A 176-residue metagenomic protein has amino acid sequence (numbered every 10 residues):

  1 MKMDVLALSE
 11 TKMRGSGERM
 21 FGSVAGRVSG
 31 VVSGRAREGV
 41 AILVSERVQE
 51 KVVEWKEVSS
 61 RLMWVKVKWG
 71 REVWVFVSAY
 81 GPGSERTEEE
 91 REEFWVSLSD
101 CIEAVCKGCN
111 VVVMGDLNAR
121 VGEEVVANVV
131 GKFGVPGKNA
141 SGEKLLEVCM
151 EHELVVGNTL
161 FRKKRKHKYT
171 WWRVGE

Functional and structural regions predicted by a protein language model:
M1-E176: A shared catalytic/ligand-binding motif for oxyanion handling
